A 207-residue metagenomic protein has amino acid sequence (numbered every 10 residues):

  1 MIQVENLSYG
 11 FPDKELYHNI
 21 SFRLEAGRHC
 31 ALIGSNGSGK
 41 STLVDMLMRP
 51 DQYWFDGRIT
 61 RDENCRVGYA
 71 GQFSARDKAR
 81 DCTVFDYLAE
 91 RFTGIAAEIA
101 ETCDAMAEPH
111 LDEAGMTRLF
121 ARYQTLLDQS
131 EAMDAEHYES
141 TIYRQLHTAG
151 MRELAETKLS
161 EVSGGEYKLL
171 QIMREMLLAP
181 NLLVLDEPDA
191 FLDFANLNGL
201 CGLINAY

Functional and structural regions predicted by a protein language model:
M1-Y207: ABC ATP-binding cassette signature C-motif
